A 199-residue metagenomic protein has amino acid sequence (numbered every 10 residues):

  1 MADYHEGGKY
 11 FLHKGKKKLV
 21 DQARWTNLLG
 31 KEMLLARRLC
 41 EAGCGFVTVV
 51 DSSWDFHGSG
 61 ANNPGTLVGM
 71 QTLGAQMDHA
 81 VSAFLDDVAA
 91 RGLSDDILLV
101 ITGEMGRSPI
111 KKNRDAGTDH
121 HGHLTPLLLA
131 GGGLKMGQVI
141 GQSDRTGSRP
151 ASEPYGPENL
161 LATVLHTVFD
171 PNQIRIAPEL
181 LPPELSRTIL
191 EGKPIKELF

Functional and structural regions predicted by a protein language model:
M1-F199: Ligand-binding pockets and gating/stacking loops
